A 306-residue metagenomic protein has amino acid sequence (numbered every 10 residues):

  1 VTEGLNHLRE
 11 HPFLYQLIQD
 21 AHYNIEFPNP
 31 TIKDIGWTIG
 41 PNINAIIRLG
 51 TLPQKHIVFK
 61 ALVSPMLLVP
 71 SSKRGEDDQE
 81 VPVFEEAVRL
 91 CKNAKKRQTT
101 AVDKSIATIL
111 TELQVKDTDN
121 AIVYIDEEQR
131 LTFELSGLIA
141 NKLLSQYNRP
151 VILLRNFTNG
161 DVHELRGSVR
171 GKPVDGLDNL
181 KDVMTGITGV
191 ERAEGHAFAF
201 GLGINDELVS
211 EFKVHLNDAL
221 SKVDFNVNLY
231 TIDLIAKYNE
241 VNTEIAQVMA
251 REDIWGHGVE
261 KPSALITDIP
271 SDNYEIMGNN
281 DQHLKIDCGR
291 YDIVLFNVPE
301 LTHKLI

Functional and structural regions predicted by a protein language model:
V1-L5, I18-I25, N156-D161, G201-D206 (+2 more regions): A glycine-rich phosphate-binding loop feature that marks nucleotide/adenosyl-phosphate handling sites
V1-Q114, F157-D161, T188, I235: A structured phosphate/pyrophosphate-recognition subdomain
T2, K33-N42, Y147, H163 (+4 more regions): A generic structural signal for well-ordered coil/turn residues at beta-strand boundaries that shape enzyme active-site
E3-G4, L165-V169, I293-L295: Glycine-centered structural positions embedded in regular secondary structure
E10-F13, L49-P53, Q114-E240: Glycine-rich, acidic loop segments that terminate in or are immediately followed by a histidine
L234-Y291: Accessory interdomain/linker segments of ATP-dependent helicases and helicase-like nucleic-acid enzymes that mediate
G289-I306: Beta-strand/loop nucleic-acid-binding surfaces
